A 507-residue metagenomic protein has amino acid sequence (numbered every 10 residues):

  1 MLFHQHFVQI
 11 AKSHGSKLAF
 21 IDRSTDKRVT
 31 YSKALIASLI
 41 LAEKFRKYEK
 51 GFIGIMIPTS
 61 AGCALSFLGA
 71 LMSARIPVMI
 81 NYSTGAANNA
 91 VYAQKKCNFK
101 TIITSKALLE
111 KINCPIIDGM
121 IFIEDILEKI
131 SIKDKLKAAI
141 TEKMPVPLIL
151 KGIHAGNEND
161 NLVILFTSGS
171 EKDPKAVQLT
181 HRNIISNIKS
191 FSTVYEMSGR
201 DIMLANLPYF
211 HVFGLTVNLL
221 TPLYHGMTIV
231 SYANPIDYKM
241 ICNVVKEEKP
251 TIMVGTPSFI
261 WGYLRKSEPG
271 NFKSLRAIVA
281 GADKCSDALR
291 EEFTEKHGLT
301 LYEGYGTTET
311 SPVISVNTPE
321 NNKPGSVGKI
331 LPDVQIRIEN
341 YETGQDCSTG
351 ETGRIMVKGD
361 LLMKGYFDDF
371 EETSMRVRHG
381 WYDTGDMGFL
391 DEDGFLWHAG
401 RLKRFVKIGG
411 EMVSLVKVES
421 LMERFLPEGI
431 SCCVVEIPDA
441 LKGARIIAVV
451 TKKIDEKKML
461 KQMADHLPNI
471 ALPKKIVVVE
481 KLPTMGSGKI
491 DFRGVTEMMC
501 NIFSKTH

Functional and structural regions predicted by a protein language model:
G15-L18, I121-F166, K172-D173, E196-I202: Conserved pre-ATP/AMP-binding loop-to-beta segment of ANL
R28, A42-T84, N206, M412: Conserved AMP-binding/adenylate-forming
R28-S32, H154, L162-S186: Conserved AMP-binding A3 loop
I102, G359, K364-G365, M387-A471 (+2 more regions): AMP-binding/adenylate-forming catalytic core of the ANL superfamily
I123-D125, L467-I490: AMP-binding/adenylate-forming catalytic domain of the ANL superfamily
A139-I140, P250-G255, L264-K323, Q335: Gly/Ser/Thr-rich phosphate-binding loop
I185-I202, F210-I252, K266: Conserved AMP-binding/adenylation subdomain of ANL enzymes
G298, Q345, D360-G385, L402 (+1 more regions): Conserved ANL (AMP-binding/adenylate-forming) active-site segment centered on the GW(Y/F)…HTG consensus within
